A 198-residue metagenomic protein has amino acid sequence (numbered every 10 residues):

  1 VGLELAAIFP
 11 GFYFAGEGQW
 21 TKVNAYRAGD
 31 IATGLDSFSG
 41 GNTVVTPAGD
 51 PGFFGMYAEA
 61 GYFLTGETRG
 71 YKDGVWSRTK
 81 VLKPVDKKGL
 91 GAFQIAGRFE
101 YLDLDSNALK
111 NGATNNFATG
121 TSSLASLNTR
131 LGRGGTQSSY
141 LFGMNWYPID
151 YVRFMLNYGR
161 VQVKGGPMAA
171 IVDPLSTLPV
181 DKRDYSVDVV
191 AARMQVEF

Functional and structural regions predicted by a protein language model:
V1-F198: Outer-membrane beta-barrel pore domains
